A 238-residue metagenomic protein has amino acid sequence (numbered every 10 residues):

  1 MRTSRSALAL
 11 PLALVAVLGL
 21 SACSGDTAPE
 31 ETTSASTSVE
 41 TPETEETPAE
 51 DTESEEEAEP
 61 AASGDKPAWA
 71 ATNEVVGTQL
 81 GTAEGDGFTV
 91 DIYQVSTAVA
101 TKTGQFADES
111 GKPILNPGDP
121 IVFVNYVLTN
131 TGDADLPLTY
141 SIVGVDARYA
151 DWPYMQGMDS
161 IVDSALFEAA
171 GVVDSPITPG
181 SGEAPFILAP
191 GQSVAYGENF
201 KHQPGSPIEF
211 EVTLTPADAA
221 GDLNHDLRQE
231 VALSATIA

Functional and structural regions predicted by a protein language model:
M1-P11: Bacterial N-terminal signal peptides that target proteins for export
L18-A22: C-terminal motif of bacterial Sec signal peptides marking the signal peptidase cleavage site
G25, S181-A238: Surface-exposed edge beta-strand/loop patches
D26-T32: Bacterial Sec signal peptide processing site at the extreme N-terminus
T33-P117: Extracytoplasmic low-complexity, Pro/Thr/Ser/Ala/Gly-rich segments that lie immediately after a secretion/anchoring
P120-V124, A195: Short, solvent-exposed loop/turn segments enriched in Ser/Thr/Gly
V127-G132: Asparagine-centered strand-capping/turn motif at beta-strand->loop junctions
D135-L188, A235: The feature marks short-to-medium sequence segments in extracytoplasmic or secretory-pathway proteins
